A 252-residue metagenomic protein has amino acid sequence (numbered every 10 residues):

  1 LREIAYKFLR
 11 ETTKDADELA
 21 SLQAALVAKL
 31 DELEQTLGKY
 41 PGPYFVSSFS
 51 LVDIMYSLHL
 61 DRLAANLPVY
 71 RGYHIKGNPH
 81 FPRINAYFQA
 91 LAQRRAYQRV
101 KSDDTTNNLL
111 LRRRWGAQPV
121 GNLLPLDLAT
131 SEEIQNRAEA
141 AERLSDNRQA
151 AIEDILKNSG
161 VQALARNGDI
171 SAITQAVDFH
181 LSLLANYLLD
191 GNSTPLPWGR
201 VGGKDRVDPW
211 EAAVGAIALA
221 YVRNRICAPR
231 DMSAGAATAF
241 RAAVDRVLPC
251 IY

Functional and structural regions predicted by a protein language model:
R2-Q93, E132-Y252: GST-like fold's C-terminal all-alpha helical module
A64, V69-Y70, Y97-L128: Extended amphipathic alpha-helical segments with heptad-repeat/coiled-coil character used for oligomerization, fusion
